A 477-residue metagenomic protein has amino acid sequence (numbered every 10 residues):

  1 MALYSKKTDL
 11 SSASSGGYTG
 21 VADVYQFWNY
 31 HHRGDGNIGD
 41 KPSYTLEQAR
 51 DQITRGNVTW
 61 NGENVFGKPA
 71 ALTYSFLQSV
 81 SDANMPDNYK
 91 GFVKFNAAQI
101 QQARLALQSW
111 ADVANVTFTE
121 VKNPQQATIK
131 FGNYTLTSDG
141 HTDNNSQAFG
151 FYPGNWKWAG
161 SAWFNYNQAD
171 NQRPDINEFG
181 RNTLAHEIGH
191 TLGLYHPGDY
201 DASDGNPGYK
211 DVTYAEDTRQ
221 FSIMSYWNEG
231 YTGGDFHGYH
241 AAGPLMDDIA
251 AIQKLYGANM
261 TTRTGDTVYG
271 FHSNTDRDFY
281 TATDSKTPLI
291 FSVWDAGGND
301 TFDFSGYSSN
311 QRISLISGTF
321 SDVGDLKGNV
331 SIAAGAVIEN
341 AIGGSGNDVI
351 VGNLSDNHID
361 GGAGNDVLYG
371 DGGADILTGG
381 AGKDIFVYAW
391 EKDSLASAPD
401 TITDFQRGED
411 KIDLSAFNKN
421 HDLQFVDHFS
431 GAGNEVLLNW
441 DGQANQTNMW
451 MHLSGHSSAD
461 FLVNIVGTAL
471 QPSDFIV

Functional and structural regions predicted by a protein language model:
M1-F95: Disordered inhibitory propeptide/activation segment of secreted metzincin zinc metalloprotease zymogens, centered on
S14, G91, N171-F179, A202-E216 (+5 more regions): Acidic, glycine-rich calcium-binding repeat modules characteristic of RTX/beta-roll and related beta-solenoid repeat
W28-P69, A98-R219, Y226-D235, D284-P288 (+3 more regions): Metzincin-family zinc-dependent endopeptidase catalytic domain
A71-T73, L77, D82, G140 (+8 more regions): GD-rich hexapeptide-repeat beta-solenoids
S79-S81, P124, T135-S138, A169-D170 (+9 more regions): Acidic glycine-/aspartate-rich tracts in secreted/extracellular proteins
G298, G335-G346: Parallel beta-helix/beta-solenoid
G328, G335, E339, F429-V477: Low-complexity acidic/polar repeat-biased segments
